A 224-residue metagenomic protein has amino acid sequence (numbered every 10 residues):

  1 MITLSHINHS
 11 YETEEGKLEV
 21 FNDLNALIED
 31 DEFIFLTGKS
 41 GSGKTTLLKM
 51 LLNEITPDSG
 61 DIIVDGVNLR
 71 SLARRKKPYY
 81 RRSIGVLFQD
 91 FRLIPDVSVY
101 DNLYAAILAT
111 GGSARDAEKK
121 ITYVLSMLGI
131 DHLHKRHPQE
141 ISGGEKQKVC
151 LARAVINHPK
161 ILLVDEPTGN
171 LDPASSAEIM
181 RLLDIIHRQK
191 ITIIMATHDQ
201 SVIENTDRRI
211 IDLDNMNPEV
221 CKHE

Functional and structural regions predicted by a protein language model:
L52: Helix-to-loop junction immediately C-terminal to a conserved catalytic motif
G60-N68: Conserved ABC transporter NBD signature motif
V97-A105: Short coil-to-helix segment of the ABC ATPase nucleotide-binding domain corresponding to the Q-loop/switch region
H137-I141, E145: Conserved ABC ATPase signature
L151: Hydrophobic anchor residue at the start of the ABC signature
I156-K160: A short, proline-enriched helix->beta-strand linker immediately N-terminal to the Walker B motif in ABC-type P-loop
L162-D165: Catalytic Walker B motif of ABC-type/P-loop ATPase nucleotide-binding domains
